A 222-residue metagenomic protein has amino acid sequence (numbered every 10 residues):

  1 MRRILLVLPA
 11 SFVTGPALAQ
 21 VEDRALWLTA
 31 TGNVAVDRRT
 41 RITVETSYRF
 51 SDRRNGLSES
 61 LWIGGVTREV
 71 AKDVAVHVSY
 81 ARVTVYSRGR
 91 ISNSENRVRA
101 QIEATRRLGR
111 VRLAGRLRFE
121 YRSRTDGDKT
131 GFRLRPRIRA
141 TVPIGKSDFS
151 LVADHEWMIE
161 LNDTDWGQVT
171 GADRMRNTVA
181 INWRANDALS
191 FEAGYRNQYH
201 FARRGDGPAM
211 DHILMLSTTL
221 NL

Functional and structural regions predicted by a protein language model:
T14-P16: N-terminal signal peptide c-region/cleavage motif recognized by signal peptidases
A19-I63, L222: Short glycine/proline- and aromatic-enriched beta-strand/turn motifs that initiate or cap beta-hairpins
R24-L26, S58-S60, S94-V98, T130-L134 (+2 more regions): Residues that define the transmembrane beta-barrel architecture of outer-membrane proteins
A30-V34, G64-R68, A100-R106, F119 (+3 more regions): Residues on the lipid-exposed face of transmembrane beta-strands in outer-membrane beta-barrel proteins
R39-V44, D73-V78, G109-L113, K146-S150 (+1 more regions): Repeated loop/turn-to-beta-strand initiation elements of outer-membrane beta-barrel proteins
V44-Y48, V78-R82, G115-Y121, A153-W157 (+1 more regions): Transmembrane beta-barrel strands of outer-membrane/channel proteins
F50-R54, T84-R88, L108-R110, Y121-G127 (+2 more regions): Gram-negative outer-membrane beta-barrel proteins
D165, A172, R176-L222: Predominantly the C-terminal beta-signal and adjacent terminal strand-loop region of outer-membrane beta-barrel
